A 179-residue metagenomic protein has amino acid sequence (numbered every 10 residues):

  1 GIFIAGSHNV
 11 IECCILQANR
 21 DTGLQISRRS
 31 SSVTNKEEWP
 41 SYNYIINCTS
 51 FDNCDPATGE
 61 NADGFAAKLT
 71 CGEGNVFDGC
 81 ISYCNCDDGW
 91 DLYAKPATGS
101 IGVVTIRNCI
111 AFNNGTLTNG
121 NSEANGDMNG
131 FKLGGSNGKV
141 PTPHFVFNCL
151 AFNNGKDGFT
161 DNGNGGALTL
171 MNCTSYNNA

Functional and structural regions predicted by a protein language model:
G1-F3, A18-P40, P56-C71, C84-T98 (+3 more regions): Extracellular beta-strand/beta-solenoid scaffold signature
S7-V10, R29-S31, S41, E73-V76 (+4 more regions): Short "repeat-start/strand-capping" segments in structured domains, especially the N-termini of parallel beta-helix
I11, I15-Q17, D21, P40 (+13 more regions): Beta-rich extracellular carbohydrate-active architectures
